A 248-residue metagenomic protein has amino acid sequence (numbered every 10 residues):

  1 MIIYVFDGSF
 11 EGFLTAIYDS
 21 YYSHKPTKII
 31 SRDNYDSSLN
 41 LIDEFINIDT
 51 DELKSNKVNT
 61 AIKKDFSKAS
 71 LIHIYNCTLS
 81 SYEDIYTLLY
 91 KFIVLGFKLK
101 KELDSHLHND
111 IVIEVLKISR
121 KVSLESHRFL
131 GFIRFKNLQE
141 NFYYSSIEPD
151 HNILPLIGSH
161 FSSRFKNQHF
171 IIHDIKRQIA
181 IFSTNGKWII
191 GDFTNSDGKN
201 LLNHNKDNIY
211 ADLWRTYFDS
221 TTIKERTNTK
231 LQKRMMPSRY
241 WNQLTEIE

Functional and structural regions predicted by a protein language model:
M1-D51: N-terminal ordered "arm"
I2-S9, I46, D110, F142-I153 (+1 more regions): Conserved aromatic-histidine-acidic binding/catalytic patches
G12-S23, Y90-L95, S159-S163, A211-D219: Short, hydrophobic/amphipathic alpha-helical patches that form generic packing surfaces within helical domains
S31-H127: Charged, alpha-helical interface segments at or near domain boundaries
K101-F193: Internal, well-folded beta-alpha domain core
K166-S238: A recognition module on extended beta-rich or small alphabeta surfaces enriched in W/G with H and D/E
